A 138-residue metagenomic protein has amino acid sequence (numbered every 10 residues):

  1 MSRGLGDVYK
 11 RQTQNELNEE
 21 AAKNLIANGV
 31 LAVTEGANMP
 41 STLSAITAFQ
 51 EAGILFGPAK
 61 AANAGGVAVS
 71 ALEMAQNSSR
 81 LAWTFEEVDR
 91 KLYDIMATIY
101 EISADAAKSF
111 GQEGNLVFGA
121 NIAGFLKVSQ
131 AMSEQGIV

Functional and structural regions predicted by a protein language model:
M1-Y9: Single conserved hydrophobic/aromatic residue that forms the stacking wall/gate of nucleotide- or nucleobase-binding
K10-Q12, K23-V138: Adenosine-phosphate binding glycine-rich loop
N15: Active-site environment of divalent metal-dependent phosphoester hydrolases
